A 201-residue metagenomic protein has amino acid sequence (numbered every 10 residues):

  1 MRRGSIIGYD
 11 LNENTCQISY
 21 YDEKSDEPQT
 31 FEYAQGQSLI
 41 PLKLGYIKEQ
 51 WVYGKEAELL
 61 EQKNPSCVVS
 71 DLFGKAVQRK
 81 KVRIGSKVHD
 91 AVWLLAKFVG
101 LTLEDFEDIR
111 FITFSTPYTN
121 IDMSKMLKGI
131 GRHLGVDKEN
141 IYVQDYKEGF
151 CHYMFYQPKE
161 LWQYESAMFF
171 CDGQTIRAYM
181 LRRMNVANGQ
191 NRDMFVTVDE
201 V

Functional and structural regions predicted by a protein language model:
M1, W93-F106, G149-L161: Phosphate/ATP-binding catalytic cores across multiple sugar-kinase/actin-like superfamilies, primarily ASKHA
M1-K81, R132, N140-H152, A187-N191: Early-domain small/polar-rich strand-loop-helix modules and first-structured segments of the mature chain
R2, G8-T15, W162-R177, L181-N185: A short acidic Gly-Thr/Ser loop motif
Y20, S124-K128, H152-Q157, Y179-R182: Short acidic, glycine/serine/threonine-rich loops at helix termini
W51-Y53, T175-I176, M180-V201: Phosphate-binding glycine-rich/basic clefts of nucleotide- and phosphate-handling proteins, predominantly
A76-D108, K125, I130, V198-V201: Glycine/Thr-rich phosphate-binding loops that ligate phosphate moieties of nucleotide and other phosphorylated ligands
E107-Y118: Short glycine-rich phosphate-binding loop at a beta-alpha junction
I130-G135, E139, D145-S166, D172: Hydrophobic, small-residue-rich alpha-helical packing segments that form membrane-like cores
